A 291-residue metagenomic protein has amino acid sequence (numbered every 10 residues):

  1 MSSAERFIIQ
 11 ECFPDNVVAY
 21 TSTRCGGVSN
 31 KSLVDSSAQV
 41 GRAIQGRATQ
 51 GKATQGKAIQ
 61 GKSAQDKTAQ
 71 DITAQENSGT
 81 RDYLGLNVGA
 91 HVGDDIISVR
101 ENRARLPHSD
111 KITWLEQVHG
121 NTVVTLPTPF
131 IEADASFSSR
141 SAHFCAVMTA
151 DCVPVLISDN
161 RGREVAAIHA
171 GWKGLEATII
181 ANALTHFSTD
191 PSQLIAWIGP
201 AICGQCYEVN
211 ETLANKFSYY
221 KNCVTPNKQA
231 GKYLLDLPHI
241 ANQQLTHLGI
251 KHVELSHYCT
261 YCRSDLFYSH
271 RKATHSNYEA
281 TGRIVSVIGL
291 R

Functional and structural regions predicted by a protein language model:
M1-Q50, I59-R291: Active-site microenvironment for binding and transforming phosphate-containing groups
A53: Noncatalytic, beta-rich nucleic-acid-contacting surfaces in large DNA/RNA-processing enzymes
